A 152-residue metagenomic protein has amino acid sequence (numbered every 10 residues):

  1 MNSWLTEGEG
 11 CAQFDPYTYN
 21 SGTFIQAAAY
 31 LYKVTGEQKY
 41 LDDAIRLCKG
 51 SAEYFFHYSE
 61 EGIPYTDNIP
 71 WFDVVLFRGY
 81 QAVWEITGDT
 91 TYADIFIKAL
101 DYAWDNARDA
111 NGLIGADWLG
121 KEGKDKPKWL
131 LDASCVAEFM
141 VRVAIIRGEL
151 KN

Functional and structural regions predicted by a protein language model:
M1-L31: Active-site cradle of extracellular carbohydrate-active enzymes
F24, T35-Q38: Loop/turn elements at helix/coil->beta-strand transitions in domains of secreted/extracellular proteins
L31-T35, T87: Inter-helical turn/loop segments and adjacent helix faces that build the functional surface of alpha-helical bundle
K39-R46, G50-N152: CBM-like carbohydrate-recognition segments
